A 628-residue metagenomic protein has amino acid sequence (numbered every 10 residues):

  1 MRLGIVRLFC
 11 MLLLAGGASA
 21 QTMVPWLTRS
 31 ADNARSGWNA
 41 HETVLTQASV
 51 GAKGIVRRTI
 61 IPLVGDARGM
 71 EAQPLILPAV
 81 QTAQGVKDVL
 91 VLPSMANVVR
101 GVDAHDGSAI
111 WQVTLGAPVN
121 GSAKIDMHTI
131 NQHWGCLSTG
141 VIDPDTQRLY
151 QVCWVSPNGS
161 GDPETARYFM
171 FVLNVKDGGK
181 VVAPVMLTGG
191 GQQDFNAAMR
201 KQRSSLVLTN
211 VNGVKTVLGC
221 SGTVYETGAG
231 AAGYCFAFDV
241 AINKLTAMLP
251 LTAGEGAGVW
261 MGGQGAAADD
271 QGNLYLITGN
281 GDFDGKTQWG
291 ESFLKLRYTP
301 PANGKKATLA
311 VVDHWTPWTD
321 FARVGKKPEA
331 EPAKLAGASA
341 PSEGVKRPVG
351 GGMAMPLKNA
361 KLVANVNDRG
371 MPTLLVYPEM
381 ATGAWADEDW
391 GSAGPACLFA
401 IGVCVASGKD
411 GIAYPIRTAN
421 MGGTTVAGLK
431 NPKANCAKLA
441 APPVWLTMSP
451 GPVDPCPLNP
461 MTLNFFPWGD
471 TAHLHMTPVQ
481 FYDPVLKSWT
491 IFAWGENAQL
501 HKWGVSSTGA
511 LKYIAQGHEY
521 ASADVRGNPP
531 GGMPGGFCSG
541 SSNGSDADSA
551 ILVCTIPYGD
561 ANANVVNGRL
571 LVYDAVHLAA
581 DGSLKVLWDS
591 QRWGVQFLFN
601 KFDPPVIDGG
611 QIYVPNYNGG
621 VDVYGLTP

Functional and structural regions predicted by a protein language model:
M1-R7: Positively charged n-region of N-terminal signal peptides that target proteins for export
R7-G17: Bacterial N-terminal signal peptides
T22-G337, G344-T424, H475-Y482, W489-W503 (+6 more regions): Mobile, glycine-rich extracellular loop/lid and propeptide segments that shape or gate substrate/ligand access
K334, P356, K361, G394 (+2 more regions): A glycine- and small/hydrophobic-rich beta-loop-beta segment that serves as a flexible "lid/hinge" or phosphate-binding
G517-G527, F537-S539, L552-D560: A short beta-alpha structural unit
G532: A penicillin-recognizing enzyme superfamily signal
